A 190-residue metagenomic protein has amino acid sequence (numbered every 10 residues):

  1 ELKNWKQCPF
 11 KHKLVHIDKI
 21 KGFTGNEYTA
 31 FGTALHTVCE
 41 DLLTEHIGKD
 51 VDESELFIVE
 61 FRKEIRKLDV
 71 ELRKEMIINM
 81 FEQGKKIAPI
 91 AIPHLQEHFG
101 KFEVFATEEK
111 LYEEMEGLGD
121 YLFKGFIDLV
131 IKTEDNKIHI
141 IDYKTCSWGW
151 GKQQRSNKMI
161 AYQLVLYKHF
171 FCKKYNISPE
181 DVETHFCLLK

Functional and structural regions predicted by a protein language model:
K3-I47, K85, E108: Nuclease catalytic cores
N4-K13, G48-L68, P179-K190: Short, compositionally biased low-complexity segments
P9-G22, R62-L68, I140, C146-G149: Short amphipathic alpha-helical segments and their helix-coil junctions
V15, T37, D41, K86 (+3 more regions): Residue-level signal for well-ordered alpha-helical scaffold segments within enzymatic catalytic domains
F23-E27, F31, M76, G151-M159: Conserved aromatic-histidine-acidic binding/catalytic patches
T29, T33, I78, E82-K85 (+1 more regions): Short, well-ordered alpha-helical segments
V38-K110, E114-M115: A non-catalytic, helix-rich entry segment at domain boundaries
F105-K190: Mg2+/Mn2+-dependent nuclease catalytic core
